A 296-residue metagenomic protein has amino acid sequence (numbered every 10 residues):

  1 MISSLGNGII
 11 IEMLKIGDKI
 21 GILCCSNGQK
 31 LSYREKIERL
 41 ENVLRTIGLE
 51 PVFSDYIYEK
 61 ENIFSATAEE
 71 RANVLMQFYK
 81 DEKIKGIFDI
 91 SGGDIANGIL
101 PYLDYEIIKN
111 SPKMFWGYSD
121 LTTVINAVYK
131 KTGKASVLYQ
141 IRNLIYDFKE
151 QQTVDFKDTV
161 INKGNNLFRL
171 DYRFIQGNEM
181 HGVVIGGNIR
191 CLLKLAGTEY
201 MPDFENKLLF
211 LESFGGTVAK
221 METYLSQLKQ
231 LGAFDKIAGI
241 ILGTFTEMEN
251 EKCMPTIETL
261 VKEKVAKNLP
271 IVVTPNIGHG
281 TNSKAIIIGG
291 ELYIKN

Functional and structural regions predicted by a protein language model:
G8-K83: ATP/NTP phosphate-donor binding region
I22, I87, D120, L192 (+2 more regions): Buried hydrophobic positions in well-ordered alpha/beta secondary-structure cores of metabolic enzymes
K36-I37, T67-A72, T223-L228, C253-L260: Charged helix-capping and loop-helix junction motifs
F53-D55, G117, I237-T244, V272: Short internal beta-strands
F64-I175, Y293: Active-site histidine-anchored catalytic micro-motif
T153-K229: ATP/pyrophosphate-binding catalytic subdomain of soluble kinases
L209-F210, F214-G215, G239-N250: Glycine-rich phosphate/diphosphate-binding loops and the adjacent beta-loop-alpha structural elements that coordinate
T244-N296: ATP/nucleoside-binding phosphotransfer catalytic cores, i.e., glycine-rich phosphate-binding loops
